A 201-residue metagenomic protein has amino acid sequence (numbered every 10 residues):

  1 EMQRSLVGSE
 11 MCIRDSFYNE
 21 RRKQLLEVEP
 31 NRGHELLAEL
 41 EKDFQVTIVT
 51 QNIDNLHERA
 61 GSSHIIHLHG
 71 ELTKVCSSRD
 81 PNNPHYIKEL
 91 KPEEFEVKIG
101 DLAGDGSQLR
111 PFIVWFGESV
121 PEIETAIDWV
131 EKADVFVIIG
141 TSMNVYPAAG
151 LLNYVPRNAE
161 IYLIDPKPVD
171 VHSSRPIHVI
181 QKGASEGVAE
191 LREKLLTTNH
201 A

Functional and structural regions predicted by a protein language model:
E1-G8, I13: Single conserved hydrophobic/aromatic residue that forms the stacking wall/gate of nucleotide- or nucleobase-binding
V7-G8, A60-S63, R157, S173-P176: Short, structured coil segments at secondary-structure junctions
E10, R14-V75, A103: Ligand-binding beta-strand-loop-alpha-helix segment within the catalytic cores of soluble metabolic enzymes
K23-E29, F112-S119, I138-T141: Short, flexible loop segments at the rims of nucleotide/cofactor-binding pockets, characterized by
R32-E35, P121, Y146-P147: Short, conserved clusters of charged catalytic residues that mark active-site and nucleotide-handling motifs
I48, I65-H67, W115, I161-L163 (+1 more regions): Conserved beta-strand scaffold positions in the cores of enzyme catalytic domains, especially in NTP/NDP-utilizing
L56-E124, D128: Cys/His-rich short segments
T125-A201: SIR2/sirtuin-family catalytic core signature
